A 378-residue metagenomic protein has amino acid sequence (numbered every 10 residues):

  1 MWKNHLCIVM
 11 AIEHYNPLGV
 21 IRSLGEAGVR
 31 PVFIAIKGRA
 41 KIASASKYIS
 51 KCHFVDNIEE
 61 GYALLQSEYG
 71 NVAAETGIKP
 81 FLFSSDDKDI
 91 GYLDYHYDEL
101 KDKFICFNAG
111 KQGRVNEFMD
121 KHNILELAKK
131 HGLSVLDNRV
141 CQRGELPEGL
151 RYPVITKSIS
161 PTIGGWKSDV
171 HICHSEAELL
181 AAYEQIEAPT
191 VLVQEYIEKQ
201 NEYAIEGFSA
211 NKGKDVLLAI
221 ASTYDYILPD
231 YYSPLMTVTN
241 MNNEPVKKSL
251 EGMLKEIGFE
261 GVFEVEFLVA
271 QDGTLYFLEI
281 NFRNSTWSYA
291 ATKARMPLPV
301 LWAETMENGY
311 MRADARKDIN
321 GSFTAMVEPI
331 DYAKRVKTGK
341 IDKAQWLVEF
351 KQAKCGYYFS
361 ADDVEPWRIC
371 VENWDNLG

Functional and structural regions predicted by a protein language model:
M1-N108, N373-N376: ATP-binding N-terminal substructure of ATP-dependent carboxylate-amine bond-forming enzymes
V115-L192, N211-G213, N243-K248: Active-site nucleotide/adenylate-binding loops and adjacent lid/helix of ATP-dependent enzymes
V154, V216-L217, Y276-E279: Protein kinase-like catalytic core scaffold
A177, E195-G258, N281-M306: ATP-dependent carboxylate/phosphate-activation module, predominantly the ATP-grasp catalytic core and closely related
E260-D272: A short glycine-rich, hydrophobically flanked beta-strand micro-motif that places a catalytic Asp/Glu for divalent metal
A270-Y332: Active-site/pore-lining binding-face segments in mid-to-C-terminal subdomains
E304-G378: Peripheral (often C-terminal) accessory segments that flank ATP-dependent C-N-forming ligase machineries
